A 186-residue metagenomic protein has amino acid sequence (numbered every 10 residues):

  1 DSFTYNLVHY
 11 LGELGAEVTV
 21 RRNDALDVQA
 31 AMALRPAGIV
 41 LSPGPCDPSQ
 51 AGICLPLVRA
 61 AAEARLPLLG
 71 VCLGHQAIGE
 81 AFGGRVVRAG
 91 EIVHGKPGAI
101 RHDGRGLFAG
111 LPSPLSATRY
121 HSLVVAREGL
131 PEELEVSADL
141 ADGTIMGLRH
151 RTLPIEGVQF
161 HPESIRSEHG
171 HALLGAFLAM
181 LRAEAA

Functional and structural regions predicted by a protein language model:
D1-L14: Short, charged N-terminal beta->alpha structural module
G12, A33-G110, P114, L174-A176: Cysteine-nucleophile active-site neighborhood
A16-E17, A37, P67-L69, S116 (+2 more regions): Structural signature of beta-strand start/N-cap positions in the alpha/beta core of ABC transporter nucleotide-binding
E17-N23: Short hydrophobic/Thr-rich beta-strand motif most characteristic of the beta2 strand and flanking loop of CheY-like
L26-R35, G129: Short amphipathic alpha-helix with an adjacent loop that forms part of the alpha/beta core around
G106-T152: Catalytic beta-strand/loop cores that center a nucleophilic Ser/Cys/Thr and support acyl-enzyme chemistry
T152, G157-E168: Phosphate-binding/catalytic loops
S164-A186: Acyltransferase
